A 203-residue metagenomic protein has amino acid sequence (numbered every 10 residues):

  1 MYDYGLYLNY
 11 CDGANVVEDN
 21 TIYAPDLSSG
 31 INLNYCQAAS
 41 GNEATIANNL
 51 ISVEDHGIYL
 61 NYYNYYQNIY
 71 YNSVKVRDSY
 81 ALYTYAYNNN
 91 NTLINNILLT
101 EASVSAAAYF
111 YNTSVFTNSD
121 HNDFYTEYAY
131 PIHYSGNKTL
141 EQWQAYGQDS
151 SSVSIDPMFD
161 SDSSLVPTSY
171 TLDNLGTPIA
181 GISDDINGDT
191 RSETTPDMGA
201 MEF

Functional and structural regions predicted by a protein language model:
M1-Y7, D12-Y35, A39-D55, Y59 (+4 more regions): Right-handed parallel beta-helix
G5, G30, G57, A81 (+3 more regions): Glycine-centered flexibility sites
Y10, A39, A86, N112 (+1 more regions): Residue-level detector of alpha-helix boundary/anchor positions
A81-Y83, M158: Conserved beta-strand positions that form and line the central face of beta-propeller blades
Y87-N96, E101-L140, G181-S183, N187 (+1 more regions): Polar, enzyme-active/binding microenvironments
D123, Q142-E202: C-terminal accessory segments
